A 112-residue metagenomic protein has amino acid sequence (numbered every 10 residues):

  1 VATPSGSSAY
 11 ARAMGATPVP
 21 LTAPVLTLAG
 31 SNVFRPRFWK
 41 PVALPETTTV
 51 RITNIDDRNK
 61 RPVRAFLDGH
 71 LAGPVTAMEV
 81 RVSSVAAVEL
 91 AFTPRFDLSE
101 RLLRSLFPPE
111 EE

Functional and structural regions predicted by a protein language model:
V1-A2: Conserved anion/nucleotide-ligand pocket segment
S8-E112: Catalytic phosphate-donor-binding core of small-molecule kinases
